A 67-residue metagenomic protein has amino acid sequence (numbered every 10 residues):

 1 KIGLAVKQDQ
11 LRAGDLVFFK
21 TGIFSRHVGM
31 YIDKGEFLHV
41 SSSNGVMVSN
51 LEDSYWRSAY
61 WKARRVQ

Functional and structural regions predicted by a protein language model:
K1-G45, D53: ...with weaker cross-activation on analogous glycine-rich loops/strands in unrelated enzymes
N50: A solvent-exposed, acidic/Ser-Thr-rich amphipathic alpha-helical stretch
W56-Q67: Glycine- and charge-enriched low-complexity intrinsically disordered segments
